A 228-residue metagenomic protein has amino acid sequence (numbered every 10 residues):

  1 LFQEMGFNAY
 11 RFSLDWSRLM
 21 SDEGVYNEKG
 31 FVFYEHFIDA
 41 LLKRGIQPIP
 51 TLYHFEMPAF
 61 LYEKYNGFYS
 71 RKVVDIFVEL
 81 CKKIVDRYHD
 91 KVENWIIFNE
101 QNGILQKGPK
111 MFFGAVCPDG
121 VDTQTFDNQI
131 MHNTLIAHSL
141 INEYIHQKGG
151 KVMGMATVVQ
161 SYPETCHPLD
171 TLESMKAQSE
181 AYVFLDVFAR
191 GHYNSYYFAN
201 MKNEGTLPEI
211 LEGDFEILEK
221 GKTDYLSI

Functional and structural regions predicted by a protein language model:
L1, A9, V25-L41: Glycan-recognition patch characteristic of GH18 chitinases/ENGases and related GlcNAc/peptidoglycan-binding proteins
L1-D15, K220-G221, Y225-L226: Catalytic domains of carbohydrate-active enzymes, especially glycoside hydrolases
L14-E28: Glycine-rich, proline-tolerant flexible connector loops at the mouths of alpha/beta enzymes
E35-I228: Active-site region of glycoside hydrolase catalytic domains
